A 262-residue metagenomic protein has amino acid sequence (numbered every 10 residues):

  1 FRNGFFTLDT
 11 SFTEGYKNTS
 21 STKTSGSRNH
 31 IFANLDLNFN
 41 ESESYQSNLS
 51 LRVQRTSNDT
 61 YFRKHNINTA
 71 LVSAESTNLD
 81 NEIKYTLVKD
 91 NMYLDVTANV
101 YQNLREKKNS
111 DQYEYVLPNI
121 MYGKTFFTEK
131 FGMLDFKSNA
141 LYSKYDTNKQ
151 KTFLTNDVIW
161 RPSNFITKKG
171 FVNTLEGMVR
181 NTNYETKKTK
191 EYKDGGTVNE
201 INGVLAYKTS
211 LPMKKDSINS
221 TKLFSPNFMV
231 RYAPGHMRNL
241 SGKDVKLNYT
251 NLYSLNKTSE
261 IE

Functional and structural regions predicted by a protein language model:
F1-E262: Outer-membrane beta-barrel proteins and related beta-barrel translocases across Gram-negative bacteria
